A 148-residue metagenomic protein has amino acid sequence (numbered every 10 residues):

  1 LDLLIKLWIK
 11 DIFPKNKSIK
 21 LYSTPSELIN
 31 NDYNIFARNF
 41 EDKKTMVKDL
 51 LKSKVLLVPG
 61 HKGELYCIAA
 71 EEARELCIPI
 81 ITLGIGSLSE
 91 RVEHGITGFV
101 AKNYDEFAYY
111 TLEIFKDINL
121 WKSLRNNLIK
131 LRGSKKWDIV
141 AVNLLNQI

Functional and structural regions predicted by a protein language model:
L1-F36: Conserved catalytic-core segment of nucleotide-activated headgroup transferases in glycan assembly
Y33-L50, H61-G63: Conserved active-site histidine-acidic residue motif and adjacent donor-binding/catalytic loop of glycosyltransferases
V47, A70-E75, S89-E90: Short alpha-helical segment that forms part of, or immediately flanks, the ligand-binding pocket in carbohydrate-active
L51-L65, I78: Acidic donor-binding loop of glycosyltransferase active sites
H61, I78, T82-S89, N103-Y104: Short glycine-rich donor-binding/catalytic loop of glycosyltransferases that coordinates the nucleotide-sugar
E64-C67, R74, G84-I85: Short glycine/acidic-rich beta->alpha loop that forms part of the nucleotide-sugar donor binding site in diverse
H94-D105, E113-I118: Conserved acidic donor-binding segment of nucleotide-sugar-dependent glycosyltransferases
K102, N119-I148: A charged, aromatic-enriched C-terminal amphipathic alpha-helix characteristic of glycosyltransferases across folds
